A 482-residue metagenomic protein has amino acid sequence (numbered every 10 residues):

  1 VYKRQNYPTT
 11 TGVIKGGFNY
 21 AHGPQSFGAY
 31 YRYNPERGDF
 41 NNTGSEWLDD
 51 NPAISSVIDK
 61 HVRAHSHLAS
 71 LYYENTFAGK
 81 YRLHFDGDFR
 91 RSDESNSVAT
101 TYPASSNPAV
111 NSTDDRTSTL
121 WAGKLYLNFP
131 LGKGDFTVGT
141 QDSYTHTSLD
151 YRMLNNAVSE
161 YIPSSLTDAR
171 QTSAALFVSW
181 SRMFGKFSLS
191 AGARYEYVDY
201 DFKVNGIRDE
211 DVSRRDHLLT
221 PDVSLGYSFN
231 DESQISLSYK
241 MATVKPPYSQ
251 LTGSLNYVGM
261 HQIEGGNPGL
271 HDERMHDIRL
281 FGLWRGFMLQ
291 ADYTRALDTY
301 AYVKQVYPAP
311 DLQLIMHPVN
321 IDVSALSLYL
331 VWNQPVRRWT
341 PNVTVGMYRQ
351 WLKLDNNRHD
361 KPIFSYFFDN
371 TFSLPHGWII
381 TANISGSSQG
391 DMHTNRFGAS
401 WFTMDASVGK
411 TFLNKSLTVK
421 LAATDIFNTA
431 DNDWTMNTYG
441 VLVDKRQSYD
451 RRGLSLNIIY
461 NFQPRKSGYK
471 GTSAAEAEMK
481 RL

Functional and structural regions predicted by a protein language model:
K3, D39-I54, S95-A104, S148-A157 (+9 more regions): Outer-membrane beta-barrel translocator domains and adjoining extracellular loop/strand segments of Gram-negative
K3-D59: Periplasmic-side early beta-strands and strand-to-turn transitions of outer-membrane beta-barrels
K3-R4, P52-D59, S106-D114, V158-L166 (+7 more regions): Extracellular loop and loop/strand-boundary signature of outer-membrane beta-barrel proteins
T10-G16, H65-L71, T119-L125, T172-V178 (+9 more regions): Hydrophobic, lipid-facing positions within transmembrane beta-strands of outer-membrane proteins
N19-R37, K60-N205, S228-E232, F287-A291 (+1 more regions): Face-selective signature of the C-terminal outer-membrane beta-barrel domain
T167-Q171, R214, T243-L297, L314-L326 (+1 more regions): Outer-membrane beta-barrel signature, preferentially recognizing the C-terminal barrel domain of Gram-negative
R295-L297, Q305, L312, H317-S387: Gram-negative outer-membrane beta-barrel transporters
F412-L482: C-terminal beta-signal and adjacent terminal beta-strands/loops of Gram-negative outer-membrane beta-barrel proteins
